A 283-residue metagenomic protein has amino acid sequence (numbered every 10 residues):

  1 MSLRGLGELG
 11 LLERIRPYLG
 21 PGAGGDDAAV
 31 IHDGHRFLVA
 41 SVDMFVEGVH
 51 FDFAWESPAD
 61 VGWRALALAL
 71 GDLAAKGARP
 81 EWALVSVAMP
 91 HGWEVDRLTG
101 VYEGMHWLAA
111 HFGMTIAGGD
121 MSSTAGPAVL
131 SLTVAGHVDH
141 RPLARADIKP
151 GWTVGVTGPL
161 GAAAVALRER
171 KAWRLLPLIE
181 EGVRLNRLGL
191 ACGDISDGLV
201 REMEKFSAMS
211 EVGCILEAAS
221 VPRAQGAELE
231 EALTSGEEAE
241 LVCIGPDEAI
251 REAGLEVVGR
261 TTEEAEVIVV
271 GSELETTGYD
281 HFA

Functional and structural regions predicted by a protein language model:
M1-S57, K76, V85, G100-A109 (+1 more regions): Extreme N-terminal cap/leader segments of soluble proteins
L3, G7, L175, E252-A283: Acidic, Ser/Thr/Pro-rich beta/coil linker or hinge segments at domain junctions
V30, A69, G77, I116 (+4 more regions): Residue-level signal for inorganic ion chemistry
H35-L38, F45, R79-A164: Glycine-rich anion-binding loops of enzyme active sites
M44, V85-A88, D120-S122, P159-L160 (+4 more regions): Short, ordered loop/turn segments at secondary-structure junctions
P58-W82, E103-H111, P177-E180, R184-R187 (+2 more regions): Small-aliphatic-rich amphipathic alpha-helix that forms the alpha element of a beta-alpha
G92, W173-E238: Active-site-proximal betaalpha loop/short-helix elements that scaffold phosphoryl/nucleotidyl transfer chemistry
A135-H137, V242-P246: Short hydrophobic/aromatic beta-strand micro-patches that form the beta-sheet surface supporting nucleotide- or nucleic
